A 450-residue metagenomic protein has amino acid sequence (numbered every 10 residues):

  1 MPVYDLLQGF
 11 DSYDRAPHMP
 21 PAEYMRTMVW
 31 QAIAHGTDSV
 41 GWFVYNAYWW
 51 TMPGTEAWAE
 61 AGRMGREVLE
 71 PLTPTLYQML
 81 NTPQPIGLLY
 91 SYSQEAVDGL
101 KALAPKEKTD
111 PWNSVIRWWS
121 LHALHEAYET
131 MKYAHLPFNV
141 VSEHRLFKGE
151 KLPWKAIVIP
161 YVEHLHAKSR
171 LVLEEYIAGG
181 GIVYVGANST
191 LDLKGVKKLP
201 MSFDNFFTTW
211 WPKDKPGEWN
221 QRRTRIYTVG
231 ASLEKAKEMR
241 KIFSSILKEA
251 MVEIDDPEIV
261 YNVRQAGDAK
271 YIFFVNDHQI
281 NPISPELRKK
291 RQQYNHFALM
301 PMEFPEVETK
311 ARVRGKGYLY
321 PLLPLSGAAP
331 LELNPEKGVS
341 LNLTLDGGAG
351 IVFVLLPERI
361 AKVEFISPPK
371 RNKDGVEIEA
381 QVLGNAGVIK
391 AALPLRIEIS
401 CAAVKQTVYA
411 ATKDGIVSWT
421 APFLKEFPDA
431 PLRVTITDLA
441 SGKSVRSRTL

Functional and structural regions predicted by a protein language model:
M1-R396: Carbohydrate-binding surfaces of carbohydrate-active enzymes
P83, P324-G327, E398-Q406, L439-S441: Change "in extracellular beta-sheet-rich domains … of secreted and cell-surface proteins" to "in beta-sheet-rich domains
G350-L355, P428-S441: Short, aromatic- and glycine-rich surface loops/edge beta-strands on solvent-exposed regions
V363-P368, G442-L450: Edge beta-strands of extracellular beta-sandwich domains
L393-S400, V434: Hydrophobic beta-strand segments
Q406-A411, S447-R448: Short hydrophobic alpha-helix segments
K413-A421: Aromatic sugar-binding surface patches on proteins that engage polysaccharides or sugar-phosphate polymers
P422-P428: Short, surface-exposed loop/turn segments at beta-strand-coil junctions that are enriched for proline with nearby
